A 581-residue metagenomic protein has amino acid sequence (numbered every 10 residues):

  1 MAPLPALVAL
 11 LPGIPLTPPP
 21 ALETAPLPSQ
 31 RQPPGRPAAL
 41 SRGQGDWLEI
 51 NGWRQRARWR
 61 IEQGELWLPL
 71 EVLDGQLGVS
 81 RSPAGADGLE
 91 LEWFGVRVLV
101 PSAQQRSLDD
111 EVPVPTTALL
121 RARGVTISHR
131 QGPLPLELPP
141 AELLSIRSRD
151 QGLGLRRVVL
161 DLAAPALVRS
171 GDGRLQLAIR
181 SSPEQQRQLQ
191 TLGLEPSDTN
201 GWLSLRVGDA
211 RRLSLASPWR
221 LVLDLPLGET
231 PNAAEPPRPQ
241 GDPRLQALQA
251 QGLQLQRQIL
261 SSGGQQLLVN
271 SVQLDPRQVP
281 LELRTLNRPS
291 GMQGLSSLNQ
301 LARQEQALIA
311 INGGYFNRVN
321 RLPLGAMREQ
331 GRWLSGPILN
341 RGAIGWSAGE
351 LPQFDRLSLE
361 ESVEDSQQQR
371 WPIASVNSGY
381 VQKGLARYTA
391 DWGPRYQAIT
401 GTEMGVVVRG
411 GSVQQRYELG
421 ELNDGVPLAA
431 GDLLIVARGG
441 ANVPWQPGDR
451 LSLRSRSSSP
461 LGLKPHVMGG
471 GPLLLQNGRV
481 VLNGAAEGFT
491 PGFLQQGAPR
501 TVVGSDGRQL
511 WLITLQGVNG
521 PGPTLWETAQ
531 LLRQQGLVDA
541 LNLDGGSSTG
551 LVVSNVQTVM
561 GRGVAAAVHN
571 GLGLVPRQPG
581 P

Functional and structural regions predicted by a protein language model:
M1-L11: Sec-dependent N-terminal signal peptides
L10-R56, I61, E65, G75-A103 (+1 more regions): Gly/Ser/Thr/Pro-rich low-complexity, intrinsically disordered segments
